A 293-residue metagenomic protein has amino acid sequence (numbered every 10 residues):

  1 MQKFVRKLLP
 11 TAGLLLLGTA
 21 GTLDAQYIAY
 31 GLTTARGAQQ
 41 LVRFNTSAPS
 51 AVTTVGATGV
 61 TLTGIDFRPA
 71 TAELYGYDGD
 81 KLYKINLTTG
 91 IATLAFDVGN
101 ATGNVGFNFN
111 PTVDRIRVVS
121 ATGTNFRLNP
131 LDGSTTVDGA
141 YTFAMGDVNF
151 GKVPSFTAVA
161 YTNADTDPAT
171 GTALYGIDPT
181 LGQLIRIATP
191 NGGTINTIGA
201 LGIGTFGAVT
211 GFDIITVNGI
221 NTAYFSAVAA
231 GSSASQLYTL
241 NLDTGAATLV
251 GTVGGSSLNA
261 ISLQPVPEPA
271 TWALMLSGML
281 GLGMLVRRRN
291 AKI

Functional and structural regions predicted by a protein language model:
V5-L9, G13, A20-Q26, A260-S277: Short, threonine-centered small-residue motifs that mark membrane-proximal processing/anchoring sites and TM-junction
A25-T63, R68-T71, Y238-G255, S262-P265: N-terminal segment immediately downstream of the Sec signal-peptide cleavage site in secreted/extracellular proteins
I28-T33, E73-G76, R115-V118, P168 (+2 more regions): Conserved beta-propeller blade signature
G37-V42, K81-K84, T124-L128, L181-A188 (+1 more regions): Structural motif
N45-A48, N86-G90, P130-G133, T189-N191 (+1 more regions): Short loop/turn segments that connect beta-strands within beta-propeller blades
S50-A57, I91-V98, V137-N149, T194-G204 (+1 more regions): A short beta-strand motif characteristic of beta-propeller blades
V60-F67, G99-P111, M145-A164, T205-D213 (+1 more regions): Repeated scaffold domains used in trafficking and secretory/extracellular systems, primarily beta-propellers
M284-I293: C-terminal membrane-anchoring or membrane-association module
